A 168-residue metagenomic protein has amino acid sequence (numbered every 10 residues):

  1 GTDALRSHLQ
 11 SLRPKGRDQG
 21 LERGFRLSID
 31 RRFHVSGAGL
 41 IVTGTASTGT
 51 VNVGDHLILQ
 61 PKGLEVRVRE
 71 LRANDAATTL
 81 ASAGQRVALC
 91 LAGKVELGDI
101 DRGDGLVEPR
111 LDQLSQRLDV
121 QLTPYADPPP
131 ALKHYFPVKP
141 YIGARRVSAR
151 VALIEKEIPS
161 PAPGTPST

Functional and structural regions predicted by a protein language model:
G1-P128: Conserved catalytic-core segments of large NTP-driven translation/proteostasis enzymes
K94-T168: C-terminal effector modules of nucleic-acid-centric enzymes and ribosome-associated factors
